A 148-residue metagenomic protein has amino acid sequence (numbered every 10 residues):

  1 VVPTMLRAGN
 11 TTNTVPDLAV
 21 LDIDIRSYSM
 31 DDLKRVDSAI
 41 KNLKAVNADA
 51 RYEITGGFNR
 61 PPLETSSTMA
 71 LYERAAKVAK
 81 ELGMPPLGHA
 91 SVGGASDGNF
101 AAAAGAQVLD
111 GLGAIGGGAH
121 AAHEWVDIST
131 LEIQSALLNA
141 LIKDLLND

Functional and structural regions predicted by a protein language model:
V1-D148: Metal-dependent amide/peptide-bond hydrolase catalytic core, centered on the "pita-bread" metallohydrolase fold
